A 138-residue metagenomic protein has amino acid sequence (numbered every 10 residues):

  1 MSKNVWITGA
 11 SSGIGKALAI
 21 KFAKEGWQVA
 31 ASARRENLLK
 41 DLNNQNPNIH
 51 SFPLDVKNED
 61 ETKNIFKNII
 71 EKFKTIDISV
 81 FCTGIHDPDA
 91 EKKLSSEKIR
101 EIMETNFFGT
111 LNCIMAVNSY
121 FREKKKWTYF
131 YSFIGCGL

Functional and structural regions predicted by a protein language model:
S11-S12: Conserved glycine-rich cofactor-binding loop
E25-D41: Conserved glycine-rich Rossmann-like NAD(P)H-binding loop of the short-chain dehydrogenase/reductase
L54-N64, S96: The beta1-alpha1 cofactor-binding region of Rossmann-like NAD(H)/NADP(H)-dependent oxidoreductases
C82-D87: Conserved NAD(P)H cofactor-binding loop of Rossmann-fold oxidoreductase domains
A90-E91, S95-M103: Substrate-binding pocket helix/loop in short-chain dehydrogenase/reductase
I114-M115: A short, exposed helix-loop element centered on a Lys and neighboring polar residues
F130-L138: Catalytic loop of short-chain dehydrogenase/reductase
